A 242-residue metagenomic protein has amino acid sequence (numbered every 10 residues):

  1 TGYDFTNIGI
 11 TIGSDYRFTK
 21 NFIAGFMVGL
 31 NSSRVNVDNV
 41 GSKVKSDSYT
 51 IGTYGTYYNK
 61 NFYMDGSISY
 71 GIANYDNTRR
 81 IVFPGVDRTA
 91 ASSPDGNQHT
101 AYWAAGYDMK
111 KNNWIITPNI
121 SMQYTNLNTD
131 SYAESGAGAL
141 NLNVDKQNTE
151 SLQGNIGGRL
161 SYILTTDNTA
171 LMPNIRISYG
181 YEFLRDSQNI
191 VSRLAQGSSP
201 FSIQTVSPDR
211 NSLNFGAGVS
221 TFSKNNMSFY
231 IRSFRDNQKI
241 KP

Functional and structural regions predicted by a protein language model:
G2-P242: Membrane translocator/pore-forming domains, dominated by Gram-negative outer-membrane beta-barrels
